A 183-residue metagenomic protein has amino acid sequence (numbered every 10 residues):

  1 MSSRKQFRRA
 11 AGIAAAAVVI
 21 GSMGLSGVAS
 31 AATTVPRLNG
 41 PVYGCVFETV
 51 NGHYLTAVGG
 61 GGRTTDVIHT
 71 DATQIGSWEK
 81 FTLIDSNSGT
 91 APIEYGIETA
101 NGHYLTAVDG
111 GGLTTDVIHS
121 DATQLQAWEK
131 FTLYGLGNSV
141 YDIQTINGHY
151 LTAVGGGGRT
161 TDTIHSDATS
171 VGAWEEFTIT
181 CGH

Functional and structural regions predicted by a protein language model:
M1-A32: Secretory targeting and sorting signals
K5, F47, T73, T123-L125 (+1 more regions): Intrinsically disordered, low-complexity regions enriched in polar/acidic and amide residues
R8-A10, A14-A16, G40, D66-I68 (+6 more regions): Sparse, context-dependent recognition of short Cys/His-centered cofactor- or disulfide-binding micro-motifs
I13, I20, I68, I75 (+7 more regions): Weak global preference for isoleucine
A32-G61, K80-G111, K130-G157, E176-H183: Extracellular glycan-recognition/adhesion modules and their associated mucin-like linkers
G60-G76, D109-Q126, G156-G172: Short, tandemly repeated low-complexity microdomains enriched for cysteine and small residues
